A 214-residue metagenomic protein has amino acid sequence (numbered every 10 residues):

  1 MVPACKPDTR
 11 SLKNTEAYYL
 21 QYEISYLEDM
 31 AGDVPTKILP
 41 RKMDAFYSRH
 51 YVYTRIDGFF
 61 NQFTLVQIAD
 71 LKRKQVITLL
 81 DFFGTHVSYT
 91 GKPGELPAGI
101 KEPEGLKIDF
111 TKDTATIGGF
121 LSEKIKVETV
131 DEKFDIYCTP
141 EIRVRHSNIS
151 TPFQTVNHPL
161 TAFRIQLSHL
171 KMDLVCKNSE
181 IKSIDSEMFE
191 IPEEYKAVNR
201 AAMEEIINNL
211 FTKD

Functional and structural regions predicted by a protein language model:
V2-A4: C-terminal motif of bacterial Sec signal peptides marking the signal peptidase cleavage site
K6-D214: Extended soluble regions of mature proteins
